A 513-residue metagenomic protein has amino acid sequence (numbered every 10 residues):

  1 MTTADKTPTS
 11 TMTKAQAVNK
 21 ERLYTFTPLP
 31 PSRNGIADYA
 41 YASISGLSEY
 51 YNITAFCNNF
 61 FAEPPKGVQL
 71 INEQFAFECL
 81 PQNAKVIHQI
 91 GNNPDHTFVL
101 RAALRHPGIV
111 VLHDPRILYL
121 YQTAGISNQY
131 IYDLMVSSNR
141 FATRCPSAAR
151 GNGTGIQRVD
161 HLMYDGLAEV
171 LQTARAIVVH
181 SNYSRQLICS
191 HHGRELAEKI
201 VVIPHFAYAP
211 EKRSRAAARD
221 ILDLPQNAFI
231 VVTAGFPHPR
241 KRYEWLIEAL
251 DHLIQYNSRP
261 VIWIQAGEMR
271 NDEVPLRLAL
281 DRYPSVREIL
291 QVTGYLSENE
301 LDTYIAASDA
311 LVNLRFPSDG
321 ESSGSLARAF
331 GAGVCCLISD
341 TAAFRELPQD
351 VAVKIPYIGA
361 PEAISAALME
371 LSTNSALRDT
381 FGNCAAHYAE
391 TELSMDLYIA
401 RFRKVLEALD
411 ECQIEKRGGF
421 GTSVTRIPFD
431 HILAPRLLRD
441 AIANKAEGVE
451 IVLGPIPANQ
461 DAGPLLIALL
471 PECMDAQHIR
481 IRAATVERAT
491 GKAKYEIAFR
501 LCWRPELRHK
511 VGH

Functional and structural regions predicted by a protein language model:
T25, P225-K241, I247-L250, I264: Conserved donor-binding/catalytic core segment of Leloir-type glycosyltransferases
F61, I262-R277: Glycosyltransferase donor-sugar binding loop
A84, R175, T303-G320, V334: Acidic donor-binding loop of glycosyltransferase active sites
I156-K199, A207-A209: A short, active-site helix/loop in glycosyltransferases that binds the activated sugar's phosphate group
E211-L224: A short helix/loop element that forms part of the nucleotide-sugar donor recognition site in Leloir-type
V274-N299: Nucleotide-activated donor-binding/catalytic signature segment of Leloir-type glycosyltransferases, i.e., the conserved
F330-G331, C335-I338: Short hydrophobic beta-strand element within catalytic cores of glycosyltransferases and related nucleotide-activated
R345-M369: Change "using UDP/GDP/dTDP sugars" to "using nucleotide sugars
